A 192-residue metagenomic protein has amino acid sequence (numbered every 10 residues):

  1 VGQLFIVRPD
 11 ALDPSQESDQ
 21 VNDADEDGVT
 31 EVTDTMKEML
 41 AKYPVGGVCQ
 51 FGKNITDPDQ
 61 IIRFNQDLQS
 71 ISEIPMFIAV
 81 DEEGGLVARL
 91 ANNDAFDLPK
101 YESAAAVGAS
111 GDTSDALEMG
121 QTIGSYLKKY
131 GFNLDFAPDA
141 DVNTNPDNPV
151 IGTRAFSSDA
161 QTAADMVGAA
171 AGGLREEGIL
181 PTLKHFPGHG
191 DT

Functional and structural regions predicted by a protein language model:
V1-Q16, K37, A41: Mature N-terminal segment immediately following signal peptide/propeptide cleavage in secreted/periplasmic
V7, V80, L183-K184: Active-site flanking residues adjacent to catalytic metal/cofactor-binding acidic residues
D10, E83, F186: Anionic group-transfer/hydrolysis microenvironments
P14, D19-V29, M39-A163, G190-T192: Enzymes and membrane/adaptor proteins characterized by extended Gly/Ser/Thr/Asp/Glu-rich, aromatic-dotted
L127, A170, K184, G188: Conserved hydrophobic/aromatic pocket- or pore-lining residues that grip, position, or stack substrates in active sites
N133-D135, I179-T182: Catalytic pocket of metal/acid-base enzymes, prominently hydrolases
D165-A169, G173-E177, L183: Metal-dependent enolase-superfamily TIM-barrel catalytic cores that perform enediolate-based chemistry
